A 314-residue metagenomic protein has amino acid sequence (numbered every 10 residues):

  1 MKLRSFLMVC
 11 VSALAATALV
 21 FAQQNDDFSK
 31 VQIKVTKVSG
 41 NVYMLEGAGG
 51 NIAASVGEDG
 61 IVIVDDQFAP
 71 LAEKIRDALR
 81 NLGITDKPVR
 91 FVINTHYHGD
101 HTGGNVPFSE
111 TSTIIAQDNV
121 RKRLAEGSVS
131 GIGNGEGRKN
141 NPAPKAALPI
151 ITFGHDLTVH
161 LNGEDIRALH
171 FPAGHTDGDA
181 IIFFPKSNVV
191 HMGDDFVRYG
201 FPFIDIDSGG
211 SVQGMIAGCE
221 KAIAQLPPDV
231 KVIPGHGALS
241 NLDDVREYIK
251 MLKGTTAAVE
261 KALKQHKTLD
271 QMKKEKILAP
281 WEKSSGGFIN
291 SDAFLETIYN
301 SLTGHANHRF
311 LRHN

Functional and structural regions predicted by a protein language model:
M1-V11: Bacterial N-terminal signal peptides that target proteins for export
L14, A18-Q23, A224-D229, A238-N314: Accessory terminal helices/loops
Q23-S29: Cleaved targeting-peptide boundary
F28, R80-T158, D177, A257: Active-site HxH/HxHxD metal-binding segment of metal-dependent hydrolases
I33-N81, A180-F184, V189-D194: Conserved beta-strand hairpin/beta-sheet module of binuclear metal-dependent hydrolase folds, prominently
N41, S55, D65, L79 (+10 more regions): Divalent metal-coordination and catalytic microenvironments
I52, A72-R76, D86, N105 (+9 more regions): Extracytoplasmic/secreted envelope proteins and their assembly/folding machinery, especially bacterial periplasmic
G60-V62, F68-P70, T158, D165 (+1 more regions): Metallo-beta-lactamase
